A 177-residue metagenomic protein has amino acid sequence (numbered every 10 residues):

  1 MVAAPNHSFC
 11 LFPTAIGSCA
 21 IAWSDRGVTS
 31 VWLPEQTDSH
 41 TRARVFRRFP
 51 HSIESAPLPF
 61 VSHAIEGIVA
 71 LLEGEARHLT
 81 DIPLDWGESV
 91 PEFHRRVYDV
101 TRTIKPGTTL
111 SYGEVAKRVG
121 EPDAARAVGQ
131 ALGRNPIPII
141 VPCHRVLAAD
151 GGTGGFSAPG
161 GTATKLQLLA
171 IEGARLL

Functional and structural regions predicted by a protein language model:
M1-P122, I171-L177: Basic nucleic-acid-binding alpha-helical/helix-turn surface characteristic of O6-alkylguanine DNA
A43, R126, L166: Active-site phosphate/pyrophosphate- and oxyanion-stabilizing loops and adjacent acidic/basic residues in soluble
A124-N135: Regulatory, non-catalytic segments
I140: Major-groove DNA-recognition helix of helix-turn-helix-type DNA-binding domains
C143: Short cysteine clusters
A149-L177: …primarily DNA-binding HTH/wHTH and HhH modules…
